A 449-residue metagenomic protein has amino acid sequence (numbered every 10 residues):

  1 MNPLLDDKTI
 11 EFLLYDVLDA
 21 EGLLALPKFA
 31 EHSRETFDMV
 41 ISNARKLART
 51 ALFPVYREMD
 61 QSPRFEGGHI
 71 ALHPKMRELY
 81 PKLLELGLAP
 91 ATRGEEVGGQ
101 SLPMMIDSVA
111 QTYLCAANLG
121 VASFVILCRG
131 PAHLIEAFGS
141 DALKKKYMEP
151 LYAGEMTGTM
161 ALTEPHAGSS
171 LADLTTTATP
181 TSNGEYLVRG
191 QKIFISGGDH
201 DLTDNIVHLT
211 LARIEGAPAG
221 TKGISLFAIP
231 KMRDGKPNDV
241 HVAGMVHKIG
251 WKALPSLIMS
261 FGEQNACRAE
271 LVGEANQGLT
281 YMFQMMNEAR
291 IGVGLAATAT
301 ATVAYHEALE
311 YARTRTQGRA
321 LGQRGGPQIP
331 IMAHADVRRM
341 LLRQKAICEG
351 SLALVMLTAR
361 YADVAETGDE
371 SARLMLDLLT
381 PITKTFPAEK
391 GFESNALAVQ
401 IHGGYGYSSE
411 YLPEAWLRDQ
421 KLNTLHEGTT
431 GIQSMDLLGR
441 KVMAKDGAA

Functional and structural regions predicted by a protein language model:
M1-A122, K146: Amphipathic, small/basic residue-rich leader segments at the start of a protein or domain
M1-L24, C267-N276, E307, R313-T314 (+1 more regions): Acidic, low-complexity proline/glycine-rich segments
L4, T9, L187, W251 (+2 more regions): Alpha-helix capping/hinge segments and adjacent helical runs
L18-K46, L134-S140, R324-G325, P330 (+4 more regions): N-terminal leader/propeptide and maturation segments of large enzyme subunits in energy/redox metabolism and hydrolases
R64, F124-C128, G139-T176, P180 (+5 more regions): Internal maturation/activation junctions in enzymes
E185, R189-P237: A short core secondary-structure module
F194-S196, M232-A243, K248, I258-A289 (+1 more regions): A glycine-rich, basic-preceded beta-loop-alpha segment at the flavin cofactor/substrate interface of flavin-utilizing
R290-A365, G447-A449: Extended amphipathic alpha-helical segments enriched in small hydrophobics
